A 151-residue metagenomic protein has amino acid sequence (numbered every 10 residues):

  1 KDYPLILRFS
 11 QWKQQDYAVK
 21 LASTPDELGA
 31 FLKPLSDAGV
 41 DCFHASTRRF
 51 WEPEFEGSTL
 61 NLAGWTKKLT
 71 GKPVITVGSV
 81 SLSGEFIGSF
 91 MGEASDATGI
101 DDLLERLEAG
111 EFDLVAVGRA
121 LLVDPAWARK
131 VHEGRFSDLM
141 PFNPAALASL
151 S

Functional and structural regions predicted by a protein language model:
K1-S151: Flavin-dependent oxidoreductase catalytic cores
